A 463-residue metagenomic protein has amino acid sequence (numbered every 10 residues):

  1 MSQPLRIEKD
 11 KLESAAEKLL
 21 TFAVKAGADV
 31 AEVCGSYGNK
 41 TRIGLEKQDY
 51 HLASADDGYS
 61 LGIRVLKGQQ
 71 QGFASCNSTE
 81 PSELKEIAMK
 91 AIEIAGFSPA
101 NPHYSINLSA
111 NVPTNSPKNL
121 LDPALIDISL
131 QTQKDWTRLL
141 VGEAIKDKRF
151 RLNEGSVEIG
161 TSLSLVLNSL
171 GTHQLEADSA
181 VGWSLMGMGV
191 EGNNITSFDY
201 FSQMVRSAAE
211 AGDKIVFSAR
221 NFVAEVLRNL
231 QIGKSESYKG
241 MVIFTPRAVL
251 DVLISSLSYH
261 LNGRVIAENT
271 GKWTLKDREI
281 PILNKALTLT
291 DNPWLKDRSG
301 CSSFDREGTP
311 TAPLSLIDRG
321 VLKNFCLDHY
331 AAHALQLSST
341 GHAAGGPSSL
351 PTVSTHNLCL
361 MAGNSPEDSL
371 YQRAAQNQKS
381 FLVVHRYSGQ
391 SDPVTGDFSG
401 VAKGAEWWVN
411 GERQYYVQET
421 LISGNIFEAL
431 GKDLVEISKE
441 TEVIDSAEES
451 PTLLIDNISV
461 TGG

Functional and structural regions predicted by a protein language model:
M1-G463: N-terminal small-residue-enriched
